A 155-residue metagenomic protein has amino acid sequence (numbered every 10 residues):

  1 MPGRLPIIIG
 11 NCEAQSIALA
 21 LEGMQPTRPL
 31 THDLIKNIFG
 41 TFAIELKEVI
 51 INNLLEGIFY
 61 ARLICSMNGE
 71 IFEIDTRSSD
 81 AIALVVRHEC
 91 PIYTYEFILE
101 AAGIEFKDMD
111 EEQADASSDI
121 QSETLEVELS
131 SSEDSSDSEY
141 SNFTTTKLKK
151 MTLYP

Functional and structural regions predicted by a protein language model:
M1-P155: Divalent-cation
